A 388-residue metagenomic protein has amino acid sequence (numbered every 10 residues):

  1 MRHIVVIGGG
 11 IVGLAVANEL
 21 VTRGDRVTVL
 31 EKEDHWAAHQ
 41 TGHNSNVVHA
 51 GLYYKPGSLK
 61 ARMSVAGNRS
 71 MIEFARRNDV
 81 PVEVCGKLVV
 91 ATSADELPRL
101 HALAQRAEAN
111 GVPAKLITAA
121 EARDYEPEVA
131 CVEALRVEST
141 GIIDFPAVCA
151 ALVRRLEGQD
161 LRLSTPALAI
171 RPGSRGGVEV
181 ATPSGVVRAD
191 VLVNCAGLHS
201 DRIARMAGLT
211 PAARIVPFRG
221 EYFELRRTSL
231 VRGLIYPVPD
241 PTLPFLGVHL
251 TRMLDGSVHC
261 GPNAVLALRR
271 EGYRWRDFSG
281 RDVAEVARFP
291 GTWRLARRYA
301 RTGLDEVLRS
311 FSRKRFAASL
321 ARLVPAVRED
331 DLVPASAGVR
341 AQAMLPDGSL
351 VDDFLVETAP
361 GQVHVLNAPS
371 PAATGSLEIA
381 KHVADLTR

Functional and structural regions predicted by a protein language model:
M1-V12: Beta1/beta-strand and adjacent pyrophosphate-binding region of the FAD-binding site in flavoprotein oxidoreductases
A15, I170-G280: Flavin-dependent oxidoreductases
V21-G42: Glycine-rich FAD pyrophosphate-binding loop
N46-E121, C131, G247-H249, S257-H259 (+1 more regions): Dinucleotide-binding Rossmann-like beta1-alpha1 core, especially the glycine-rich loop that anchors the ADP
P56-A66, V90-R99, L135-R154, V307-S312 (+1 more regions): Short beta-strand to alpha-helix junction loop
L135-V191, H199-R202, L377-L386: Helical element adjacent to the flavin cofactor pocket in flavoenzyme catalytic cores
T210-A212, M253-D255, C260-A337: Flavin-binding catalytic cores
F245, Y299-R388: C-terminal catalytic lobe of FAD-dependent flavoproteins
